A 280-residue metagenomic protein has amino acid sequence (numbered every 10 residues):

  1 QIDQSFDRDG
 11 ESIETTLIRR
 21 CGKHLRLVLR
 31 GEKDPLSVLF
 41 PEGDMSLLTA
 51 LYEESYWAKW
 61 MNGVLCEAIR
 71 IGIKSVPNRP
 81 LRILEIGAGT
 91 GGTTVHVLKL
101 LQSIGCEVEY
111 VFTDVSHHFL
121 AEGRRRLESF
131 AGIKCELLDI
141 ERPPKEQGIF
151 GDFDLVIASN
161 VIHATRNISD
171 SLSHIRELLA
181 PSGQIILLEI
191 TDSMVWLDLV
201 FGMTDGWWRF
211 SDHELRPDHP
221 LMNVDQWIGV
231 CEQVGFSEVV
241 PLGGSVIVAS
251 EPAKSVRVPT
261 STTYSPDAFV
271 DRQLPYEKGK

Functional and structural regions predicted by a protein language model:
Q1-K280: 4′-phosphopantetheine-dependent carrier domains
